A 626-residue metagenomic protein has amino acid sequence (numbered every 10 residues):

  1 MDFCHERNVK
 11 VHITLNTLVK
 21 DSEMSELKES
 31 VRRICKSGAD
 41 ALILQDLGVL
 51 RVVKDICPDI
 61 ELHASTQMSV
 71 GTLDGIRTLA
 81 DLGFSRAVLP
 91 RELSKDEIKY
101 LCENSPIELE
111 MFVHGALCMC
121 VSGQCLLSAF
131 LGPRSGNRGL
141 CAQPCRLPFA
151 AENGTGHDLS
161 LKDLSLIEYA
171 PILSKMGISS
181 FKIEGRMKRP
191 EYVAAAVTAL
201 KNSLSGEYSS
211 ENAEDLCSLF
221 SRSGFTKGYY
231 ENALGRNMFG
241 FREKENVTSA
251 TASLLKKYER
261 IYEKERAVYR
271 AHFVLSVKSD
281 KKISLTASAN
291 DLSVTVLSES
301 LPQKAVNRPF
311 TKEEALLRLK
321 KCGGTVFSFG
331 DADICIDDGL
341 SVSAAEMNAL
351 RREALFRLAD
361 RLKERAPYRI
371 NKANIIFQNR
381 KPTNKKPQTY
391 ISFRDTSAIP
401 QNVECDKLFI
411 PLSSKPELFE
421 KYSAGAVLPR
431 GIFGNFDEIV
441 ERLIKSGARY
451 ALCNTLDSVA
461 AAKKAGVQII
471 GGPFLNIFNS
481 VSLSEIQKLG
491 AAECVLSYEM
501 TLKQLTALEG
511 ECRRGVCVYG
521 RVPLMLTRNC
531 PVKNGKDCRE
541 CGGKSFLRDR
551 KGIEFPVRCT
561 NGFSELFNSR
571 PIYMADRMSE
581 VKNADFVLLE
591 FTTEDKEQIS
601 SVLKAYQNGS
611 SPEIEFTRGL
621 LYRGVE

Functional and structural regions predicted by a protein language model:
M1-C35, L44-G48, D55-H63, I76-P473 (+1 more regions): Surface-exposed amphipathic alpha-helical tracts and adjacent flexible/coil segments at the periphery of soluble enzymes
M68-T72: Conserved phosphate-binding/catalytic loop of the ribokinase/pfkB sugar-kinase fold
